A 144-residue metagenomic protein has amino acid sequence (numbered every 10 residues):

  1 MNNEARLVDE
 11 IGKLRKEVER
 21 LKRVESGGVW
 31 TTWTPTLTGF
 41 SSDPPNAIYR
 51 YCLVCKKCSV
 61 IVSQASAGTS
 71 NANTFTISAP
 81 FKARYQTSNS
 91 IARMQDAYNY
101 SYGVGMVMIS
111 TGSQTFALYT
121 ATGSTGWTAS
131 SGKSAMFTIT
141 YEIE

Functional and structural regions predicted by a protein language model:
A5-D43, R84-T87, M136-E144: Glycine-rich, low-complexity segments
R6, K13, A47, Y100-G103: A generic signature of intrinsically disordered, low-complexity regions enriched in glycine/proline and charged/polar
L14, Y49-Y51, N89, V107: Generic hydrophobic, helix-prone segments enriched in Leu/Val/Ile
G27-C55, S63-R84, T122-G132: Surface-exposed ligand/attachment interfaces on beta-rich extracellular proteins
C58: Phosphate-centric recognition/catalysis
A72-T74, P80-A121: Extracellular attachment/recognition segments
S110-E144: Surface-exposed interaction regions enriched in Ser/Thr/Asp/Glu that occur as long low-complexity tracts or repetitive
